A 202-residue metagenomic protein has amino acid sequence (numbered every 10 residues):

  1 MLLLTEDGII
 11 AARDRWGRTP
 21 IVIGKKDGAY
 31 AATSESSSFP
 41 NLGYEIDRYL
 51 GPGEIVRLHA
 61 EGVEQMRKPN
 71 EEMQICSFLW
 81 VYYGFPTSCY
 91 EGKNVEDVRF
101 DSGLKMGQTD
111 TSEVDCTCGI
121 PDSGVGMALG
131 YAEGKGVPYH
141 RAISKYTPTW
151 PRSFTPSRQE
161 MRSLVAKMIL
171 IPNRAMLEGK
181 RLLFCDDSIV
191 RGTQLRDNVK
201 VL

Functional and structural regions predicted by a protein language model:
M1-G124, A132-K167, P172-N173: N-terminal segments that mediate ammonia production and transfer in glutamine-dependent amidotransferase systems
G124-V125, L195: Generic non-transmembrane alpha-helix signal with a bias for helix starts/N-cap capping motifs
L164-L202: PRPP/pyrophosphate-binding module of the type I phosphoribosyltransferase fold
